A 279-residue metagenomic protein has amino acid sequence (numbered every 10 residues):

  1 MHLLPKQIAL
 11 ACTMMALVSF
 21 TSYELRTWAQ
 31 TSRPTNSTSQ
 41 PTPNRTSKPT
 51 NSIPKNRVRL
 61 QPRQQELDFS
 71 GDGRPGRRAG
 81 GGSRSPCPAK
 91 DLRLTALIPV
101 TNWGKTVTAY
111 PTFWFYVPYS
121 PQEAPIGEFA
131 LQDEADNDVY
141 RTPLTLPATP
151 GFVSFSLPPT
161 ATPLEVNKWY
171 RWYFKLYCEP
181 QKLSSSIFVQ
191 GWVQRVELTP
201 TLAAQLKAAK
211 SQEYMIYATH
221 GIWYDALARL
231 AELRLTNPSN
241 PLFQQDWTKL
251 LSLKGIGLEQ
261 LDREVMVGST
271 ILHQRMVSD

Functional and structural regions predicted by a protein language model:
L17-R26: C-terminal segment of classical bacterial N-terminal signal peptides
T31-V107, E197-L202: Short, compositionally biased P/S/T/A/G/V-rich stretches that sit at domain boundaries
K48-S70, W103, T145-A148, E165-V166 (+2 more regions): Extended, polar beta-sheet/loop recognition surfaces of beta-rich domains that mediate binding to diverse ligands
W103-V117: Contiguous beta-strand segments within globular domains
S120-F129, A135-N137: Solvent-exposed loop/turn segments flanking beta-strands in beta-repeat/beta-sandwich domains
F152-V166: Signal that preferentially marks extracellular ectodomain short beta-strand elements of beta-sandwich modules
K168-E179, A231: Internal, hydrophobic beta-strand segments that form the core of beta-sheet-rich folds
P238, D246-D279: Preference for solvent-exposed, low-hydrophobicity sequence contexts
